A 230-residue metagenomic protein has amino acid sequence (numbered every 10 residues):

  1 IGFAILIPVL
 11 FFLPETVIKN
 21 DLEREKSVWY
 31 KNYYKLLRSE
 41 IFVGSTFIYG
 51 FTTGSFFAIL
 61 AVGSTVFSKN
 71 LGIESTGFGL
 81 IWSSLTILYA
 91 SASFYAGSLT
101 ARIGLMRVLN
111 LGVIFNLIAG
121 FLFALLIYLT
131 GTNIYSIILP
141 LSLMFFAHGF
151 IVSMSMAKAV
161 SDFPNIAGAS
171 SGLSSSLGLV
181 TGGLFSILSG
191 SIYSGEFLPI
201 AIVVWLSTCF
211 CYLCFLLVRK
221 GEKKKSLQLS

Functional and structural regions predicted by a protein language model:
G2-K19, C214-V218: C-terminal membrane-cytosol helix-exit motif in multi-pass small-molecule transporters
L10, W205-S230: Multi-pass alpha-helical transporter architecture, strongest for 12-TM Major Facilitator/SLC carriers used
P14-T46: Juxtamembrane intracellular "pre-TM" segments in multi-pass secondary transporters
R38-A58, S142-L143: Pair of pore-lining "gating" transmembrane helices in MFS-fold secondary transporters
A61-G77: Short amphipathic helix-loop junctions that connect adjacent transmembrane helices in Major Facilitator Superfamily/SLC
A92-R107, Y193: Helix-to-loop junctions at the C-terminal end of transmembrane segments in multipass secondary transporters
M106-M154: C-terminal transmembrane helical hairpin of 12-TM major facilitator-type secondary transporters
F146, M156-L198, V203-V204: A late C-terminal transmembrane helix in Major Facilitator Superfamily
